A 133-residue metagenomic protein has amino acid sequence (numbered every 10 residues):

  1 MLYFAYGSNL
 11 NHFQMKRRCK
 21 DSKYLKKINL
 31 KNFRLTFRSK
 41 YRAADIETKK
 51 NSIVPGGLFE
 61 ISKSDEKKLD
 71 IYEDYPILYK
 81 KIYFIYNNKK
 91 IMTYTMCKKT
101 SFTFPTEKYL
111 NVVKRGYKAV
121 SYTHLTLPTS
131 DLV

Functional and structural regions predicted by a protein language model:
M1-L125, S130: Glycine-aromatic micro-motifs
